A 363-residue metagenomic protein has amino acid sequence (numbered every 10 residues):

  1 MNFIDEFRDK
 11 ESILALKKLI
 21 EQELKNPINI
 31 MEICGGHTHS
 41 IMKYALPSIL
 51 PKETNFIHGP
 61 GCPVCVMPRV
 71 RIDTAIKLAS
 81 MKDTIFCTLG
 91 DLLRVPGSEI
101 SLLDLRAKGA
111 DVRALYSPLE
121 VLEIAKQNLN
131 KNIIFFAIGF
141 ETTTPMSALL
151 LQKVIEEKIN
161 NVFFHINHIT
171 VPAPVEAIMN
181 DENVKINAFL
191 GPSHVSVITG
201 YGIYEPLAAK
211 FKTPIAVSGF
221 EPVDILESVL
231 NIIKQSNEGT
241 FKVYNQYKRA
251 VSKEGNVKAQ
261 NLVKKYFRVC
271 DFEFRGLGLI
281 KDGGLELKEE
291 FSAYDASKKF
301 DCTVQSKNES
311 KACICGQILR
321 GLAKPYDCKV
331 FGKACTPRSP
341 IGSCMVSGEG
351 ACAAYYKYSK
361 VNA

Functional and structural regions predicted by a protein language model:
M1-N130, T144, Q152-E157, H165 (+4 more regions): Metallocofactor- and cofactor-centric catalytic cores in central/energy metabolism, strongly enriched
P27-I30, V162, G239-K248, F274 (+2 more regions): Flexible, glycine/charged-enriched surface loops at secondary-structure junctions
L89, L115, F136, H165-N167 (+2 more regions): Generic beta-sheet signal
P145-L149, E176-I178, G200-I203, E227-V229: A short secondary-structure junction signal
H165, N183-R249: A conserved active-site cap/scaffold subdomain adjacent to cofactor or substrate pockets
H168-V175, G255-K258: Short, conserved secondary-structure transition motifs
E227-Q317: Internal helical hairpin/lid segments
